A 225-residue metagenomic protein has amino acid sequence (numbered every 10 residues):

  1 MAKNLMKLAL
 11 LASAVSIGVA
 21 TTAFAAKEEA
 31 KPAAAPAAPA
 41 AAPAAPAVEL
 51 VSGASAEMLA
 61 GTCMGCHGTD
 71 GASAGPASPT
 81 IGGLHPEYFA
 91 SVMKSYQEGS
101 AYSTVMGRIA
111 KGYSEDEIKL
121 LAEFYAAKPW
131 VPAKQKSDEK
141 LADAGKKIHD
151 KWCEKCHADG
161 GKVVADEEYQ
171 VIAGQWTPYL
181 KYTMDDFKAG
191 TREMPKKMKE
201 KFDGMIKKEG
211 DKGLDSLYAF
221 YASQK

Functional and structural regions predicted by a protein language model:
M1-L50, K94, A222-K225: N-terminal export/targeting leaders of redox proteins
A12, V19, L50, T62-G65 (+4 more regions): N-terminal hydrophobic or amphipathic segments with adjacent small-residue motifs that include Sec signal peptides
V15, S55-M58, E209: Structural motif
P39, P43-A72, S137-G161, W176: Sequence/structural segment immediately N-terminal to covalent heme-attachment motifs in c-type and related
A56, G71-A101, G107-K111, K146 (+2 more regions): Gly/Gly-Pro-rich "capping" loops immediately C-terminal to redox-active cysteine motifs in periplasmic/lumenal
M58-G61, S91, L120, K151 (+3 more regions): Alpha-helical macromolecular-interaction surfaces
A74-T80, Y96-P129, A133-E139, D166-V171 (+1 more regions): Axial heme c-ligation environment in periplasmic c-type cytochrome domains
